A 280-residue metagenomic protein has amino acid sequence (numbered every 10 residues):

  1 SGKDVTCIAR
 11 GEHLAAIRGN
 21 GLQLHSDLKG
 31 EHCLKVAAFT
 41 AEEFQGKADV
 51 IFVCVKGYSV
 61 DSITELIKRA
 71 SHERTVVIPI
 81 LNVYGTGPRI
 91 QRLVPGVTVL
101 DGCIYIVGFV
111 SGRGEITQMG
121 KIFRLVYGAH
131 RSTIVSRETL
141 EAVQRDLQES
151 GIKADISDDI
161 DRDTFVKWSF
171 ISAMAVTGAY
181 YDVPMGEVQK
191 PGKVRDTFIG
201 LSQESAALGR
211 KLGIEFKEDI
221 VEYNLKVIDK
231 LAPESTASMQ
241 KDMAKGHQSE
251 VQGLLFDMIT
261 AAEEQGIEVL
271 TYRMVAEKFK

Functional and structural regions predicted by a protein language model:
S1-G30: NAD(P)+-binding Rossmann beta1-loop-alpha1 motif at the extreme N-terminus of oxidoreductases
L22-F39, I171: N-terminal glycine-rich dinucleotide-binding loop that anchors FAD/FMN and/or NAD(P) in oxidoreductases
E31-E115: Rossmann-like NAD(P)(H) cofactor-binding subdomain of soluble oxidoreductases
G46, N82-D163, K167: Rossmann-fold dinucleotide-binding core
S71-R74, I116-H130, A179-V188, S235-K245: Helix-loop-beta segment of a Rossmann-like dinucleotide-binding subdomain
Q148-E149, I199-K280: NAD(P)-dependent Rossmann-like dehydrogenase/reductase catalytic/cofactor-binding core
D161-Q189, K193-A206, A232-P233: Active-site-proximal catalytic alpha-helix in oxidoreductases
